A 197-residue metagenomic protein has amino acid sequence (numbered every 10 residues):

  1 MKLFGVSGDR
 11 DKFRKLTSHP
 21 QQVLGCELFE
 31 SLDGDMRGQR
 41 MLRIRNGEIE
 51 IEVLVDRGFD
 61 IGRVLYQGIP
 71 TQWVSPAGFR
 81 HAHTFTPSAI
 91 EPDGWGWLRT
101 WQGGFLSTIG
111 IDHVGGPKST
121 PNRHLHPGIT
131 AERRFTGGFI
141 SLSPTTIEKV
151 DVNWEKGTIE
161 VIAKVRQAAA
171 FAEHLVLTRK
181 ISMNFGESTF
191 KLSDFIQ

Functional and structural regions predicted by a protein language model:
M1-K191: Surface-exposed acidic/polar loop and edge beta-strand patches at domain peripheries
S193-Q197: A conserved active-site cap/scaffold subdomain adjacent to cofactor or substrate pockets
